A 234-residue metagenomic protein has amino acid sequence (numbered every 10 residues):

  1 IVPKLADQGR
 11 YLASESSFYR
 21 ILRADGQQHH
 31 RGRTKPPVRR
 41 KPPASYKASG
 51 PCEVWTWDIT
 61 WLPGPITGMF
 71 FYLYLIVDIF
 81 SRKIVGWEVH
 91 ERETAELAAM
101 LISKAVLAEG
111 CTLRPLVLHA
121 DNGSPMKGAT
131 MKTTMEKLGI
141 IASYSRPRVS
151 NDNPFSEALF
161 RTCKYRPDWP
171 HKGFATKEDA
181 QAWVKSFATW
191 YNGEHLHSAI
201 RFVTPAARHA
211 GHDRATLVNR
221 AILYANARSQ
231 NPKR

Functional and structural regions predicted by a protein language model:
I1-R234: Charged DNA-binding/catalytic regions of mobile-element recombinases
